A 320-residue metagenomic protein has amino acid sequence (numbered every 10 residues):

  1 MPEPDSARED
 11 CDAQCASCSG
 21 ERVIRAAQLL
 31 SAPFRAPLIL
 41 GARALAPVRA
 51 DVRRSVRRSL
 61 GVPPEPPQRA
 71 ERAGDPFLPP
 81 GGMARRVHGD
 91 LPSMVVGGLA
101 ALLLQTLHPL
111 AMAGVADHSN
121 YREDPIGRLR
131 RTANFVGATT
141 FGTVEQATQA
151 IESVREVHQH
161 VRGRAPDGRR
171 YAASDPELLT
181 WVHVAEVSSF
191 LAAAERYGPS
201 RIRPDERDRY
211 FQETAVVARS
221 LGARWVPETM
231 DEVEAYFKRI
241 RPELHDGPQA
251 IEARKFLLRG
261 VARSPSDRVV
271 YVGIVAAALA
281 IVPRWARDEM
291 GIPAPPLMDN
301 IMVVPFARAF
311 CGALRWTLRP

Functional and structural regions predicted by a protein language model:
P2-W181, A185-P320: Mature, function-bearing regions of proteins
